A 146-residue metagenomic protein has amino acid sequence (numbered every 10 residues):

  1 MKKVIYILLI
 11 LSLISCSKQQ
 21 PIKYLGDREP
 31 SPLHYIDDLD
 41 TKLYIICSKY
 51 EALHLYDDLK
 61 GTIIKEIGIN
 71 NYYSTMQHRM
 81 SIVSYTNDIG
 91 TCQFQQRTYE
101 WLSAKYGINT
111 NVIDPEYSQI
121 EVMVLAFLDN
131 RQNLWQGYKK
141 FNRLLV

Functional and structural regions predicted by a protein language model:
K2-I7: Sec-dependent signal peptide recognition, specifically the positively charged N-region followed immediately by
I14-S15: C-terminal motif of bacterial Sec signal peptides marking the signal peptidase cleavage site
K18: Short, conserved catalytic or interaction motifs in soluble domains
P21-V146: Catalytic glycan-binding domains that act on GlcNAc-containing polysaccharides
